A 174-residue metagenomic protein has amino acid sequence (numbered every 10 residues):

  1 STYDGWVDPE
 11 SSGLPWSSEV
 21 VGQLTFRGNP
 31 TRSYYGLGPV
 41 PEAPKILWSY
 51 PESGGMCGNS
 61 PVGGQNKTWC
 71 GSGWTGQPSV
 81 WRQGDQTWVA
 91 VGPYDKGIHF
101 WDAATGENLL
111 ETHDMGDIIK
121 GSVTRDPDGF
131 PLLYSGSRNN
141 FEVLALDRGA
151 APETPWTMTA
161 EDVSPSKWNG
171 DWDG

Functional and structural regions predicted by a protein language model:
S1-S79, T87-W88, N108-D117, G149-W168: Aromatic (tryptophan-biased) beta-strands that constitute blades/sheets of beta-rich domains
L24, S79, H99, E142-L144: Conserved hydrophobic/aromatic positions in well-ordered beta-strands
L24, T87-A90, H99, L132-Y134: Conserved beta-propeller blade signature
R27, R82, V91-P93, S135-S137 (+1 more regions): Recurrent small/Gly-Pro-centered beta-turn motifs in extracellular repeat architectures
P78-R82, V123-D126: Beta-propeller blade termini
Q83, A103, L146-R148: Inter-blade boundary loops/turns of WD-repeat beta-propellers
Q86, D95-G97, R138-N140: Surface-exposed loop/turn positions within WD40 beta-propeller blades
D114-G174: Asp-box/WD-like beta-propeller blade repeats and closely related beta-sheet repeat scaffolds
